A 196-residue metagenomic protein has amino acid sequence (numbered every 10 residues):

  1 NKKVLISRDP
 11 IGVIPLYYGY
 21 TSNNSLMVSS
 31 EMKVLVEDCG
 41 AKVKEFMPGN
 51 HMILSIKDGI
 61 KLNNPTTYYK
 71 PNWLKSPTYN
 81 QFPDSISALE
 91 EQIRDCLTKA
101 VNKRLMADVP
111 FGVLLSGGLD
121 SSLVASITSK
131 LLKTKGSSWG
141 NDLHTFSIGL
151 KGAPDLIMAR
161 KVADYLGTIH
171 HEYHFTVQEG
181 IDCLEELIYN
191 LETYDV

Functional and structural regions predicted by a protein language model:
K2-N23, S76-V196: ATP-dependent adenylate-handling active sites, centered on carboxylate activation for C-N bond formation
K2-S87: N-terminal segments that mediate ammonia production and transfer in glutamine-dependent amidotransferase systems
